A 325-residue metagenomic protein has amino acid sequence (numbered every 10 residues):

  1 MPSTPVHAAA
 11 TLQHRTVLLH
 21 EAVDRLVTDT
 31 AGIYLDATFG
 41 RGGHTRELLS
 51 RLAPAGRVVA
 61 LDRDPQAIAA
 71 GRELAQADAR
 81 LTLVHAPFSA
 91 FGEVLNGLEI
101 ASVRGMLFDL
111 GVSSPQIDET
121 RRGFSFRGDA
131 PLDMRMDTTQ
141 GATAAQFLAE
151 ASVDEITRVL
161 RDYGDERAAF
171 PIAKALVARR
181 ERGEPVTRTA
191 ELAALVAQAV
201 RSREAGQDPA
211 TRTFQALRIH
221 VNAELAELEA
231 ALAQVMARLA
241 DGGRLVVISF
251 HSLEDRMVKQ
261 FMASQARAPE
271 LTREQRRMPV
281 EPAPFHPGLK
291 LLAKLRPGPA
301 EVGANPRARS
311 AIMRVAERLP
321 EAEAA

Functional and structural regions predicted by a protein language model:
M1-A325: S-adenosyl-L-methionine-dependent methyltransferase catalytic core, i.e., the SAM/SAH-binding region
